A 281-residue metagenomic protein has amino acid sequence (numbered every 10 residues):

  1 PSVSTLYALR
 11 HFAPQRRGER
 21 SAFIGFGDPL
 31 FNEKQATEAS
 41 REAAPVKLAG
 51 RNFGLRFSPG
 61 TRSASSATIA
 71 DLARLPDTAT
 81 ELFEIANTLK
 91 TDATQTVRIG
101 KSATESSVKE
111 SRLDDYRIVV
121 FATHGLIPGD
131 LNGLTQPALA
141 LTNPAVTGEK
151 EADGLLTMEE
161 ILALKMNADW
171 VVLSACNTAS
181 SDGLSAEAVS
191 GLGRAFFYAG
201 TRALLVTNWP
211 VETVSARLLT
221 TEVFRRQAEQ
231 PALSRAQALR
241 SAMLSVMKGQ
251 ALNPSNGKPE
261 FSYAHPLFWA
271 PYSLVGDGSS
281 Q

Functional and structural regions predicted by a protein language model:
P1-Q281: Catalytic cores of enzymes
